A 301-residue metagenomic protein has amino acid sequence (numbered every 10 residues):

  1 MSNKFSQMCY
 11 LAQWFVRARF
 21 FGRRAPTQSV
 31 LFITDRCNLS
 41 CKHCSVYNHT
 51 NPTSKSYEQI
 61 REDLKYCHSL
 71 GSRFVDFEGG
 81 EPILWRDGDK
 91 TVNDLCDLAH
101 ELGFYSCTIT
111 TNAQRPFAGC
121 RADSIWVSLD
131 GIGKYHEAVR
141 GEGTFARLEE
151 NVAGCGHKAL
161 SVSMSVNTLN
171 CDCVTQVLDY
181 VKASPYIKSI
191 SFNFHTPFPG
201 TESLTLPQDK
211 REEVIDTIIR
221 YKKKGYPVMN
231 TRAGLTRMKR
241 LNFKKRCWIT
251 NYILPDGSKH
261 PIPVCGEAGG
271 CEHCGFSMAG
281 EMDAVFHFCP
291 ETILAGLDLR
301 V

Functional and structural regions predicted by a protein language model:
M1-N51, T236-N251, S258, P263-G275 (+2 more regions): N-terminal pre-core extensions flanking Radical SAM catalytic domains
S2-G119, V301: Conserved alpha-helical substructure of the radical SAM core
N48, G79, T111, L129 (+3 more regions): Residues that line or immediately flank small-molecule/substrate-binding pockets and catalytic motifs
L64-D76, I83-G88, A153-G156, L160-V162 (+3 more regions): N-proximal accessory regions
G71, I190, C271-C274: Generic structural hydrophobic/aromatic packing signal, biased to beta-strands
K90-N93, L102, G119, D123-S124 (+3 more regions): Radical SAM enzyme [4Fe-4S]-AdoMet core and its adjacent flexible, acidic and glycine-rich loops/tails across
Y105-N112, N251-Y252, K259-P261: Short, hydrophobic beta-strand segments that form beta-sheet elements in well-ordered domains
